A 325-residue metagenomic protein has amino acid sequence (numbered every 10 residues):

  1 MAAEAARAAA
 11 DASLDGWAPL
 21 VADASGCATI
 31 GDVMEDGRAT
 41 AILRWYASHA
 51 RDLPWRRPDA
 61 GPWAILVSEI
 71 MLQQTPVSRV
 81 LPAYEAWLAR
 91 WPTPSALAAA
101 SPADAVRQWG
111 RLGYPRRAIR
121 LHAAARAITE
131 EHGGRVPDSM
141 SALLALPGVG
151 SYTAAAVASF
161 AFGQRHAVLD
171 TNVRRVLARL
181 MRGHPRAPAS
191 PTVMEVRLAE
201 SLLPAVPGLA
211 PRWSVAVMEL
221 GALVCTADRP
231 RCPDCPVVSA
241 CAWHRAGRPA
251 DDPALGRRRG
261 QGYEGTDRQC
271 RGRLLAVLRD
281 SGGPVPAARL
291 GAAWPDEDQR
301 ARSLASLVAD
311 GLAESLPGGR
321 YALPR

Functional and structural regions predicted by a protein language model:
A2-D15: Extreme N-terminal basic, low-complexity initiation segments that serve as generic localization/processing leaders
A12, V21-A22: Intrinsically disordered, low-complexity segments enriched in serine/threonine/proline/glycine and often basic
T29-I30: Short, positively charged and aromatic/hydrophobic N-terminal segments
A41, W45-R271, V277-A288, A293-D298 (+1 more regions): Catalytic cores of DNA base-excision repair glycosylases
W294-V308: Short amphipathic alpha-helical interaction segments
S303-S306, R320-P324: Residues in the recognition helix of alpha-helical DNA-binding motifs
V308-G319: A short, conserved structural fragment
